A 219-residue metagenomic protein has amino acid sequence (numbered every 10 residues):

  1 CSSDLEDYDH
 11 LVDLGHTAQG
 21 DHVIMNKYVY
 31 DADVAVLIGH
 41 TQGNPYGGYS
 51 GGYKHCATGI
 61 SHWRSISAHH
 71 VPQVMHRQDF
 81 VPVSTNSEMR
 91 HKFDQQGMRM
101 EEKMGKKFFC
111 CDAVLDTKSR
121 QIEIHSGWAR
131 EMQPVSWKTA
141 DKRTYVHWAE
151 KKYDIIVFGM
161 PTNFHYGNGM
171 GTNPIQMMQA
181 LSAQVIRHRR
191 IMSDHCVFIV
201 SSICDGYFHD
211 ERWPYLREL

Functional and structural regions predicted by a protein language model:
L11-L14, Y46-G51, Q121-S126, N168-M170 (+1 more regions): Short acidic, glycine/serine/threonine-rich loops at helix termini
D13-M25, R90-F93: Active-site glycine-rich loop that binds ribose-phosphate moieties when present
D21-A32, N44-G48, Q95-E101, R143-W148 (+1 more regions): A generic local secondary-structure boundary/capping motif
D31-R120: Internal metal/ion-chelating core segments
V36-I38, D154-G159, I199: Structural motif
P82-G167: Membrane-embedded hairpin module used as a gating/binding unit in multi-pass transport and secretion proteins
G169-G171, I175-L219: C-terminal catalytic subdomain
